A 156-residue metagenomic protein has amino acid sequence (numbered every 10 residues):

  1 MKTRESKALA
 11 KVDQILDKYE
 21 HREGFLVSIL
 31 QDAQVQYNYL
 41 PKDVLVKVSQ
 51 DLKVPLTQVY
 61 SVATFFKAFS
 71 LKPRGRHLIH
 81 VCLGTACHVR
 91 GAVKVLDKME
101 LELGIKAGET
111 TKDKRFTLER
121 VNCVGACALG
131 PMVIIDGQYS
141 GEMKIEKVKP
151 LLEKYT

Functional and structural regions predicted by a protein language model:
M1-T156: Signature of N-terminal electron-transfer/Fe-S-associated modules in redox systems
